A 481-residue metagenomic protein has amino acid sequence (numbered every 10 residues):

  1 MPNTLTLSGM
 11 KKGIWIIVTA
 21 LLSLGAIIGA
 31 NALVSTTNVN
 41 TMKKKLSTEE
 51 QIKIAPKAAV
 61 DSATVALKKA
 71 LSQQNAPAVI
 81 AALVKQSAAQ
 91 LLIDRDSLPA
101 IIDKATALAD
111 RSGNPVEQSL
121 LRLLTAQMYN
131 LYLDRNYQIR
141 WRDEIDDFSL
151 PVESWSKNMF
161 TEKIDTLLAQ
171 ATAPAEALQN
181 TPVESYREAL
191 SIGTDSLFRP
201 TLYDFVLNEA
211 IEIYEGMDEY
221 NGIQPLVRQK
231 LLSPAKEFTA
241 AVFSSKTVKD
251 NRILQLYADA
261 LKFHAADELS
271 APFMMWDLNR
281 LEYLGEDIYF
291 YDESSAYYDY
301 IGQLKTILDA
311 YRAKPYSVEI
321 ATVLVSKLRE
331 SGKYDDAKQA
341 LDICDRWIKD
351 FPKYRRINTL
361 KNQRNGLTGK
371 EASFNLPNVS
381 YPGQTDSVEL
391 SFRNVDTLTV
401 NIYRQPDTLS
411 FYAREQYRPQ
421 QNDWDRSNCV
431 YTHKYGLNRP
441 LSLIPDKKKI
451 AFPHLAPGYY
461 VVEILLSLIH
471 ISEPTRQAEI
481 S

Functional and structural regions predicted by a protein language model:
M1-S8, I471: N-terminal amphipathic/basic-hydrophobic helices that include classical n-h-c signal peptides and signal-anchor
L5-T19: N-terminal Sec-pathway targeting helices
T19-I27: Hydrophobic membrane-insertion alpha-helices, especially the h-region of bacterial N-terminal signal peptides
I28-S472, R476, S481: N-terminal, cleavable Sec-dependent signal peptides of secreted/periplasmic/extracellular proteins
